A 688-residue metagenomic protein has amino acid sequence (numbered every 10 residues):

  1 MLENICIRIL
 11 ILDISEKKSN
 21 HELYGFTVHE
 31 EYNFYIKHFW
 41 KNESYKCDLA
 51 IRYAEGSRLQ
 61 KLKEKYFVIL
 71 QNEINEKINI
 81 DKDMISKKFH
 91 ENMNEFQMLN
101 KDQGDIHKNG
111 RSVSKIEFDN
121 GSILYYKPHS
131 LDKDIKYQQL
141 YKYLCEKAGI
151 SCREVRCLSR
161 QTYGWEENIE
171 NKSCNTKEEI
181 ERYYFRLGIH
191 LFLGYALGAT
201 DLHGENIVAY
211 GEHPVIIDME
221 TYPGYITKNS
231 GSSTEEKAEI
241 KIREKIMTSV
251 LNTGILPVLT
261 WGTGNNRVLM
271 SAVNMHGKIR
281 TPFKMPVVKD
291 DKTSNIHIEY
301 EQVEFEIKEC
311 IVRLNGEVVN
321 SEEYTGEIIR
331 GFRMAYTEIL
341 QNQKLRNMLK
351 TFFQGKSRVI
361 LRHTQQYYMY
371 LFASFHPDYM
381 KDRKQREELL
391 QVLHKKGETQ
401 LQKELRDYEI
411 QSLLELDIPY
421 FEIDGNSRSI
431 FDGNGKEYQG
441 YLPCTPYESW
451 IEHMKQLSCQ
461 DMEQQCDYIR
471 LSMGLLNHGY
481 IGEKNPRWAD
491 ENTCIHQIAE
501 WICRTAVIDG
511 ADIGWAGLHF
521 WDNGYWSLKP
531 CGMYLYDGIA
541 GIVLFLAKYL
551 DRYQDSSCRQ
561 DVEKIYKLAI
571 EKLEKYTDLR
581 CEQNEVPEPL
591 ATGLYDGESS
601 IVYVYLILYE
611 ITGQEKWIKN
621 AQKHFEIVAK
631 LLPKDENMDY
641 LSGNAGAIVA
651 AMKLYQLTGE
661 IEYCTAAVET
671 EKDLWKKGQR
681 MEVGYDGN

Functional and structural regions predicted by a protein language model:
M1-N75, H213-H496: C-terminal catalytic region of ATP-dependent kinase domains
L2-A199, H213-V215: Conserved ATP-binding subdomain of kinase catalytic cores across diverse folds
E205-I207: Hydrophobic residue at the +6 position relative to the catalytic HRD Asp in the kinase catalytic loop
I242, I246, R487-T505, Q554-E574 (+2 more regions): Extended, well-ordered alpha-helical scaffold segments
L256, I481-P486, A540-D555, S600-Q614 (+1 more regions): Well-ordered alpha-helical scaffold segments within catalytic/enzyme domains
G474-G532, D537, K548, E669: Low-complexity, Ser/Thr/Pro/Gly-enriched N-terminal "stalk/linker" regions
T505-L528, I570-T592, H624-S642, Y663 (+1 more regions): Glycine- and aromatic-rich loop/turn segments at beta-sheet edges
P530-L544, T592-S600, M638-G646, N688: Aromatic- and histidine-enriched alpha-helix N-cap/loop-to-helix transition segments that scaffold the rims
